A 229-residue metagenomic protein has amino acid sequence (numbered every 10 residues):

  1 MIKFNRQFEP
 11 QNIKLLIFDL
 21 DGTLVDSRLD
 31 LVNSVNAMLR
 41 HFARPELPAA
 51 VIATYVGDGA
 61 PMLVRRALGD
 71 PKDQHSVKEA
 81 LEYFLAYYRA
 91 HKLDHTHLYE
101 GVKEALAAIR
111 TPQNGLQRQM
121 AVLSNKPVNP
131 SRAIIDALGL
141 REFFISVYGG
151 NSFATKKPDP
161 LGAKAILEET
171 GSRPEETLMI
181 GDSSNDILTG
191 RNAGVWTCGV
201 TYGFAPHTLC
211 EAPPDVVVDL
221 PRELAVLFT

Functional and structural regions predicted by a protein language model:
M1-K14, A50, Q74-H75, V128 (+1 more regions): Asp-based, Mg2+/Mn2+-dependent phosphohydrolase catalytic module
I2-T54: Active-site neighborhood of HAD-like aspartate-dependent phosphohydrolases
I17, L24, L98, M120-L123 (+3 more regions): Conserved SAM-binding loop
R40-P45, D70-D73, P112-G115, G139-F143 (+1 more regions): Short helix-capping segments at alpha-helix termini
P45, Q119, W196: Residue-level detector of anion-binding/catalytic polar loops
D58-A90, E100, A108: A metal-dependent, Asp-based hydrolase signature
A90-V122, V128-R132, P160: Short, acidic loop-to-helix structural element flanking the phosphoryl-transfer center in phosphate-processing enzymes
